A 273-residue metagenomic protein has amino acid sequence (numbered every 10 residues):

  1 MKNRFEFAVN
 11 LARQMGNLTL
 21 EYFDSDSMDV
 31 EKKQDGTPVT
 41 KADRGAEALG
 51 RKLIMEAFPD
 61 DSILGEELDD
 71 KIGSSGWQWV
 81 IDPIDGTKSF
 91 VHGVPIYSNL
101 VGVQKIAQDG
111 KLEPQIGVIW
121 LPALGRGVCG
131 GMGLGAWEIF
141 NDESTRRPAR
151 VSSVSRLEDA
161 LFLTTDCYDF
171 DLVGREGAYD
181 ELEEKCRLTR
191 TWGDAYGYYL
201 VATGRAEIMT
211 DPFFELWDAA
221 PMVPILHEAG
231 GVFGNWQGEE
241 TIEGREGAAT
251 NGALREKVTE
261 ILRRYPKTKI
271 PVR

Functional and structural regions predicted by a protein language model:
M1-I84, A253-R263, K267-R273: N-terminal subdomain of lithium-sensitive/metallo-dependent phosphomonoesterases centered on the IMPase/IPPase/PAP
T19, D43, I54, T87 (+6 more regions): Residue-level signal for inorganic ion chemistry
S25-D26, G130-G135, H227: A short, compositionally biased
R44, E67, P83-G86, P122 (+4 more regions): Generic detector of well-ordered alpha-helical packing
G73-W137: DPxDG-like acidic metal-binding loop motif
Q108-G110, G135-E138, D142-R146, D169-D171 (+1 more regions): Short helix-loop capping/hinge motifs at secondary-structure junctions, enriched in acidic/polar residues
W120-L124, D142, Y265: Short, solvent-exposed aromatic-acidic interface loops
R150-R273: An extended, acidic
